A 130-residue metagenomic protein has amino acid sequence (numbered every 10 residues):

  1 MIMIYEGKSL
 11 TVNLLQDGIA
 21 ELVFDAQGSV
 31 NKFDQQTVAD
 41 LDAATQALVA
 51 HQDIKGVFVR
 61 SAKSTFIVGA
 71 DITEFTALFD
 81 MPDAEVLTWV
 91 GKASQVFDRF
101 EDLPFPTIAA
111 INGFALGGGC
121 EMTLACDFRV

Functional and structural regions predicted by a protein language model:
M1-S64, A84, G91, Q95-D98: Conserved CoA-thioester-binding segment of acyl-CoA-metabolizing enzymes
F24, I67-F75: Short, conserved active-site loops that position catalytic residues or coordinate cofactors/metal ions across diverse
V59, D71, M122-T123: Hydrophobic/aromatic residues within transmembrane alpha-helices of multi-pass small-molecule transporters
S64-V68, L116-G117: Short, active-site-adjacent cap segments at secondary-structure transitions
I72-N112: An acidic, glycine-rich surface segment that forms the CoA-thioester-binding/catalytic face of crotonase-fold enzymes
T107, R129-V130: Short, well-ordered beta-strand core segments
G118-R129: Active-site-proximal glycine-rich helix-loop-beta segment
